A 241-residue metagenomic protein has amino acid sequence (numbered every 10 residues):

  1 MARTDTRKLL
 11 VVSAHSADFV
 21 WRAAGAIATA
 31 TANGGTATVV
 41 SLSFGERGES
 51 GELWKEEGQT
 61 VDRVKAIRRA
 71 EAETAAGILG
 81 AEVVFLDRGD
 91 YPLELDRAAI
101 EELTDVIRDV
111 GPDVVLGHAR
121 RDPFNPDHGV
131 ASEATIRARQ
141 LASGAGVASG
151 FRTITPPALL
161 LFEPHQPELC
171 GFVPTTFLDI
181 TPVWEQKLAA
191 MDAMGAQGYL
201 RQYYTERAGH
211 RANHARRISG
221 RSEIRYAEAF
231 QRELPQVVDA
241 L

Functional and structural regions predicted by a protein language model:
M1-V110: Active-site rim/loop-helix segments in enzyme catalytic domains that contact anionic ligands
M1-V12, E82, P92-L241: Metal-dependent de-N-acetylase/amidase catalytic core
